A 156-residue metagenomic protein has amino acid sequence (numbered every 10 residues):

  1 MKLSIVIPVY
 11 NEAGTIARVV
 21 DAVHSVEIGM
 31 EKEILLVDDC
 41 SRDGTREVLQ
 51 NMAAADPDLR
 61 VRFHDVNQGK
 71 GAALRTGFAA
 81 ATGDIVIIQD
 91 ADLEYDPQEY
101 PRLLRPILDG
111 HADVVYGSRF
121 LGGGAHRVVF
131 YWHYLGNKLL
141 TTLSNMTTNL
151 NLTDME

Functional and structural regions predicted by a protein language model:
K2-S4, E33: Cell-envelope/extracellular polymer assembly enzymes that use nucleotide-activated donors
I7-D21, C40: Active-site beta-to-alpha loop of glycosyltransferases that engages the nucleotide-sugar donor
G14-R18, D43-M52: Acidic helix N-cap motif at the loop->helix transition within catalytic regions of sugar-transfer enzymes
D21-E31: Short, acidic, metal-binding catalytic loop of nucleotide-sugar glycosyltransferases
K32-L35, R46-A80: Conserved donor nucleotide-binding strand/loop of the catalytic core
D38-E47, L93: A conserved acidic beta->alpha catalytic loop
H64-A80, I85, P97-E156: Acceptor/aglycone-binding surface of glycosyltransferases and processive sugar-polymer synthases
